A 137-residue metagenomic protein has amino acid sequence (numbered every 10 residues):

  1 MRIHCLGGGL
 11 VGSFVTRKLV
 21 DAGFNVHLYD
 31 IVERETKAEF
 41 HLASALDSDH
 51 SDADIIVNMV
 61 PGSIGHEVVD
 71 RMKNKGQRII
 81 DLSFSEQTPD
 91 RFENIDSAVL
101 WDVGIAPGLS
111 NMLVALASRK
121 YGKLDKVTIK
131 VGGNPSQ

Functional and structural regions predicted by a protein language model:
I3-G7: Conserved N-terminal Rossmann-fold NAD(P)-binding element of oxidoreductases
V11: Hydrophobic/small residue at the entry helix of a nucleotide-binding pocket
L19: Aromatic pocket-lining residues of Rossmann-like dinucleotide-binding sites
F24-K37: NAD(P)-binding Rossmann-fold cofactor-contacting core
I55-R71, Q87: Beta-loop-alpha module in the N-terminal Rossmann-like domain of NAD(P)-dependent dehydrogenases, especially those
N74-Q77, S97: A short helix->loop->beta-strand "cap" motif at the edges of active sites that frequently abuts
L82-W101: Rossmann-fold NAD(P)-binding glycine/threonine-rich loop
L116-Q137: Conserved anion/nucleotide-ligand pocket segment
